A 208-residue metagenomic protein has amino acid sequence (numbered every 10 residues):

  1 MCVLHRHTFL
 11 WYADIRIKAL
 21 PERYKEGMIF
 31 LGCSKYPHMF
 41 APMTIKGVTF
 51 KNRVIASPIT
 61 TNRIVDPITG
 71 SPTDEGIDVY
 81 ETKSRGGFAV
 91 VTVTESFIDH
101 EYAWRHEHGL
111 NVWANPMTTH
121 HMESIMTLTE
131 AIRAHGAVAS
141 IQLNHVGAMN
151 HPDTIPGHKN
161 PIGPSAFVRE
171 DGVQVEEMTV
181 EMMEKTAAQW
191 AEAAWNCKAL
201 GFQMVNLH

Functional and structural regions predicted by a protein language model:
F9-H208: Flavin-dependent oxidoreductase catalytic cores
